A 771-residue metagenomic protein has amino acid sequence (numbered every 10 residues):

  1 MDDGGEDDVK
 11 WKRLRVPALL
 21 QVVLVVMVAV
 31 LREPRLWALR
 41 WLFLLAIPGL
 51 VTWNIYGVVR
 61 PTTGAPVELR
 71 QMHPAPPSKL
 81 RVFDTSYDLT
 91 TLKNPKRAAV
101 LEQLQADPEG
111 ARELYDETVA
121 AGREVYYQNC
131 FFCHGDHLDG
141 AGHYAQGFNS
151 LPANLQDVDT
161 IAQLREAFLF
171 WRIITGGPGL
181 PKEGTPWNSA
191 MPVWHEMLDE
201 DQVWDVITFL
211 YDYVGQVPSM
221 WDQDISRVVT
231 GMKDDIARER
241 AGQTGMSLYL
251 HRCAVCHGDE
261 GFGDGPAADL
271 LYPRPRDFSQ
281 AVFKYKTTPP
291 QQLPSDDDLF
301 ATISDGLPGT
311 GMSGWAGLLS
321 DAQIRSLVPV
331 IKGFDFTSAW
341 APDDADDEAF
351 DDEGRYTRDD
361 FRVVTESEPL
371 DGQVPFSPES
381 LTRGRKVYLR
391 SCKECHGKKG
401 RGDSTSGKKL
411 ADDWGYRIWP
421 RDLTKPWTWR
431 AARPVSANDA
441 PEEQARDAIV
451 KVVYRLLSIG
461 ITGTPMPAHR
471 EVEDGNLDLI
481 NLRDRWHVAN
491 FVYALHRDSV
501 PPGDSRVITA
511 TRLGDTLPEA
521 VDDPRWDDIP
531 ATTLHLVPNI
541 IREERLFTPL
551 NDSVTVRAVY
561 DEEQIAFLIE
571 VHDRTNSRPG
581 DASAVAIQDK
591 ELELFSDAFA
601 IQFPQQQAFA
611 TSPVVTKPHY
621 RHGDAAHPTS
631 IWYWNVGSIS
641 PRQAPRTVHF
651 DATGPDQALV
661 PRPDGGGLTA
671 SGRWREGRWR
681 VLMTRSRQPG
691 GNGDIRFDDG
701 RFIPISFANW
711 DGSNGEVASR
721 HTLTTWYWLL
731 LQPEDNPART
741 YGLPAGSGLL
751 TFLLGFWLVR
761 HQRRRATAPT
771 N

Functional and structural regions predicted by a protein language model:
R40-N54, T751: Hydrophobic membrane-insertion alpha-helices, especially the h-region of bacterial N-terminal signal peptides
P48-A65, W757-R763: Membrane-interface motif at the C-terminal end of an N-terminal transmembrane signal
M72-V125, M220-L248, D343-Y388, I480 (+1 more regions): Electrostatic cytochrome c docking/interface patches
P74, G147-V214, D269-A316, D321-K332 (+3 more regions): Extracytoplasmic electron-transfer domains, predominantly the class I c-type cytochrome c fold
Y115-D139, L169-W171, T175, V206 (+8 more regions): Sequence/structural segment immediately N-terminal to covalent heme-attachment motifs in c-type and related
D498-G580, E716-T770: Order/disorder boundary and secretion-linked terminal/linker segments
D523-A644, D699-E716: Surface-exposed, glycine/proline- and aromatic-rich loop segments on solvent-exposed faces across compartments
G677-S719: Ser/Thr/Pro-rich, low-complexity mucin-like regions that serve as glycosylated stalks/linkers or repetitive adhesive
